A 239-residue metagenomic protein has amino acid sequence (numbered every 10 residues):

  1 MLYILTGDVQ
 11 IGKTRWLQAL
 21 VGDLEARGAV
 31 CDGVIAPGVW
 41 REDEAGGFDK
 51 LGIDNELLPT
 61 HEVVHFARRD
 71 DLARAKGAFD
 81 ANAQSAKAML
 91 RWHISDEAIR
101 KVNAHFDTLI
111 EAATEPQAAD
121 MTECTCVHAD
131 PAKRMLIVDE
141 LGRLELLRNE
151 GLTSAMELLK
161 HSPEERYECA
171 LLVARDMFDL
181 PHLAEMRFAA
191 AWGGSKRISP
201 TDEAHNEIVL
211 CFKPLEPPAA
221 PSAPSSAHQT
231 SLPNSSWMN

Functional and structural regions predicted by a protein language model:
L5: Hydrophobic anchor at the beta1->P-loop junction of P-loop NTPases
V9: The conserved Walker
G12: Conserved glycine(s) of the Walker
W16: Hydrophobic positions on the alpha1 helix immediately C-terminal to the Walker A/P-loop
V21-S85: N-terminal phosphate/diphosphate-binding loop that engages ATP/GTP or pyrophosphate donors across diverse enzyme folds
N82-L136, L141, L147: Phosphate-binding/switch loop-helix module in NTP-utilizing enzymes
I110-A132, E164-E165, A219-M238: Intrinsically disordered, low-complexity terminal tails and inter-domain linkers enriched for S/T/G/P/D/E
L141-P224, L232-N239: Replace "adjacent to P-loop NTPase cores in ATP/GTP-dependent enzymes" with "adjacent to NTP-binding cores
